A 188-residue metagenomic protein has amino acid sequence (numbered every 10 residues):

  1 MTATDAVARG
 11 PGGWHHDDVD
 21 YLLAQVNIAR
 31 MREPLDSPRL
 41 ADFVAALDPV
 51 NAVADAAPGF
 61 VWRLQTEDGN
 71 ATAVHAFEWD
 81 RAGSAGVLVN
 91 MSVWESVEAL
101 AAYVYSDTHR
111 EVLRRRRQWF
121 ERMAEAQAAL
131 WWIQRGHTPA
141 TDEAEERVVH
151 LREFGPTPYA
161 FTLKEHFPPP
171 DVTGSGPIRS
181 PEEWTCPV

Functional and structural regions predicted by a protein language model:
M1-V87, A126-V188: Short S/T/G/P-rich N-terminal loop/turn motif that feeds into the first structured element of a domain
M31-L35, E95-L100: A generic structural motif
W62, V93-W94, W119-F120: Tryptophan-centric aromatic hotspots in well-structured domains and transmembrane helices
T66-D68, V93-V97: Histidine- and/or cysteine-centered catalytic micro-motif in compact active-site loops
S84-A85, V97-E125: An amphipathic, aromatic/His-enriched active-site/gating alpha helix that lines ligand/cofactor pockets
